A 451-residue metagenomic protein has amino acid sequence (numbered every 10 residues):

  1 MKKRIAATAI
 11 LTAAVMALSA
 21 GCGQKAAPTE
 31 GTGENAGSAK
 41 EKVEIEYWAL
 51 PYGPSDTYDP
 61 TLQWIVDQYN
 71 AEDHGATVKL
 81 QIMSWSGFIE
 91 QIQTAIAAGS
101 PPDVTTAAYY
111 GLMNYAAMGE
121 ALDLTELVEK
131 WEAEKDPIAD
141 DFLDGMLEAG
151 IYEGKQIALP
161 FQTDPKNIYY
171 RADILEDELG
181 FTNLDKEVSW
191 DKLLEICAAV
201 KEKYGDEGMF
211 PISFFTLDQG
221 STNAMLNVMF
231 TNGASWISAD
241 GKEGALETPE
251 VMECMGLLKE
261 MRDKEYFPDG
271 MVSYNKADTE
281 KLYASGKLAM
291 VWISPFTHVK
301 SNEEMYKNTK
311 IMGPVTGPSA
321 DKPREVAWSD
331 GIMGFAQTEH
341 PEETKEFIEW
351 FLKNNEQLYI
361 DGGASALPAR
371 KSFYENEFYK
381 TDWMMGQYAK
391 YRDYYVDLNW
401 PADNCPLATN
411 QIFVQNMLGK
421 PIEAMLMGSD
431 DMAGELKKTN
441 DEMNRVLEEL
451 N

Functional and structural regions predicted by a protein language model:
A6-T8, C22-E120, E129-I138, T182 (+4 more regions): Conserved N-terminal structural module of periplasmic/extracytoplasmic solute-binding proteins
L50-Y52, W64-N70, N114, T222-N232 (+1 more regions): Extracytoplasmic/periplasmic substrate-binding proteins
A71, G75, V128-K135, E148-S221 (+5 more regions): Helix-loop-helix "hinge/cap" segment bordering the ligand-binding cleft or interdomain interface
I82-Q91, Y110, V188-K192, M271-A284: Short helix-initiation/N-cap motifs at beta->coil->alpha
I89-S100, L175, L194-A199, A277-K287 (+3 more regions): Short helices/loops that flank or line small-molecule/ion binding pockets
Y109-N167, G205, A224, K310-P314 (+2 more regions): Hinge/lid segment of periplasmic solute-binding proteins
E349-F373: Periplasmic-binding protein-like
Y388-E442: C-terminal capping/gating helix-and-loop segments adjacent to ligand/active sites or protein-protein/ligand interfaces
